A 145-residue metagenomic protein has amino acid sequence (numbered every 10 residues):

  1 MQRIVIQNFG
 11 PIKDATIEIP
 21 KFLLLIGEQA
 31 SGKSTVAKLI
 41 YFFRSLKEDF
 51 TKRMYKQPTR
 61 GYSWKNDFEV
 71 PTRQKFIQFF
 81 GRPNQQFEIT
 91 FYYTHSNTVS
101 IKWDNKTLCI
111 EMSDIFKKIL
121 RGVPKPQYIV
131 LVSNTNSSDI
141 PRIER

Functional and structural regions predicted by a protein language model:
M1-R145: P-loop NTPase switch/coupling surface
